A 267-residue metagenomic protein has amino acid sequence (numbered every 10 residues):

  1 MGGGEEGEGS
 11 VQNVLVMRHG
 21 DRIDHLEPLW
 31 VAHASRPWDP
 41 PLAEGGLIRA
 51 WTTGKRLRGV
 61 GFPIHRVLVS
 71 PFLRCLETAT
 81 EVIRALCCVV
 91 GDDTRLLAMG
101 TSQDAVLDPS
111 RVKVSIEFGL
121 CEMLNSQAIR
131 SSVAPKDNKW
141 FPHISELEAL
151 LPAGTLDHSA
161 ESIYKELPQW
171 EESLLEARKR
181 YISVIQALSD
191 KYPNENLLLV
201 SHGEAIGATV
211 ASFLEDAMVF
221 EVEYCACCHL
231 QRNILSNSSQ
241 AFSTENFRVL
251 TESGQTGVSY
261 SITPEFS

Functional and structural regions predicted by a protein language model:
M1-V11, D92-L97, S102-R111, S115-I116 (+5 more regions): Acidic, low-complexity terminal tails and accessory targeting/binding regions of phosphate-metabolizing enzymes
G2-S110: Active-site-proximal alpha-helix that buttresses catalytic centers in soluble enzyme cores
G20, G203-E204, Q255: Active-site metal-binding loops of divalent metal-dependent hydrolases
P28-H33, L150-P168: Short, basic/glycine-rich phosphate-binding loops at helix/coil junctions that contact nucleotide phosphates
D39-L47, I163-R178: Short acidic-aromatic active-site loops that bind/stabilize oxyanions
T52, E77, E176, R180-S183 (+1 more regions): Acidic, Ser/Thr-rich intrinsically disordered and amphipathic helical segments
P63-P71, S115, N196-V200: Short glycine-rich phosphate-binding loop at a beta-alpha junction
Y181-L188, Y192, N196-E204: His/acidic metal-ligating clusters that form di-metal
